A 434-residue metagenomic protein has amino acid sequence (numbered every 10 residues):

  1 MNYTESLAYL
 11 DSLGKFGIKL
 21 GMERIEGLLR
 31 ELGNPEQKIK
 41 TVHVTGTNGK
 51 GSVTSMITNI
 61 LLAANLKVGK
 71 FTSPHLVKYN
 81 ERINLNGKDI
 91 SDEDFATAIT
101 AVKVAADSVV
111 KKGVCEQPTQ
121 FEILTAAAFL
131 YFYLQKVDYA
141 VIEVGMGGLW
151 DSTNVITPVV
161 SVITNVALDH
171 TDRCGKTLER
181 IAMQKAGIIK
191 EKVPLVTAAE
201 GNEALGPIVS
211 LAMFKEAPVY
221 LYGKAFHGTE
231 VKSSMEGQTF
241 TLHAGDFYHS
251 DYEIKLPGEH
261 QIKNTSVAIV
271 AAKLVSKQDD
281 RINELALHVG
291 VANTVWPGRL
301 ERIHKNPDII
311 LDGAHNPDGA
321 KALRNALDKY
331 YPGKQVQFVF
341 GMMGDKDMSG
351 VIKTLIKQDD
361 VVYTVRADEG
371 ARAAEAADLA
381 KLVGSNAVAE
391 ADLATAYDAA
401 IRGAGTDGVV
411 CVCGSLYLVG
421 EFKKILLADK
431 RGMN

Functional and structural regions predicted by a protein language model:
M1-G46, V53-L66, F71, D107-E116: Short functional linear segments
E26-R30, N34-Q37, A63-I156, D172-C174: ATP-dependent carboxylate-amine ligase catalytic core
K38, Y139-I142, D151-V162, V166-H170 (+2 more regions): Nucleotide phosphate-binding/pyrophosphate-handling subdomain across enzymes that bind or process nucleotide phosphates
I57, L149-V159, K423-L427: Short Gly/Thr/Asp-enriched flexible loops that form oxyanion-binding sites at enzyme active sites
T72-P74, A198-A199, M213-S233, I254-E259 (+6 more regions): Beta-strand->loop->alpha-helix junctions that form or flank phosphate-binding loops in nucleotide-handling enzymes
V109-G113, Q135-E143, V160-D251, T265 (+1 more regions): Acidic, Mg2+-coordinating active-site environments of NTP-dependent enzymes
G201-S210, E216-Y220, D308-L311, P317 (+1 more regions): C-terminal helical cap/extension that packs against the catalytic core of soluble nucleotide-cofactor enzymes
S415: Active-site-proximal loop/hinge segments that shape catalytic or ion-binding/gating pockets
